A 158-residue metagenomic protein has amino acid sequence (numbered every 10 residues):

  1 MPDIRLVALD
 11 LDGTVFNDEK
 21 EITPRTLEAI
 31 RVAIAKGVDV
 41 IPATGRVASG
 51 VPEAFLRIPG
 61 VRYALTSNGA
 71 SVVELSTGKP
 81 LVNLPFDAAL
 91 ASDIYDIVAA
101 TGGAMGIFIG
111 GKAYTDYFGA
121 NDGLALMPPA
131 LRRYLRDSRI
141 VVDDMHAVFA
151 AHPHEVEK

Functional and structural regions predicted by a protein language model:
M1-I4, P59: Short, small/polar residue-rich loop motifs at catalytic or cofactor-binding pockets
P2, D137-K158: C-terminal cap/substrate-recognition subdomain and adjoining C-terminal extension of metal-dependent phosphatase-like
D3-E19, I94: Asp-based phosphoryl-transfer active-site loop
F16-N17, L81-V82, E157-K158: Short, contiguous strand/loop micro-motifs
P24-P129: Active-site phosphate-binding/coordination module
D122-M145: Acidic, His- and aromatic-enriched active-site or binding-groove loops in soluble protein domains that engage sugars
